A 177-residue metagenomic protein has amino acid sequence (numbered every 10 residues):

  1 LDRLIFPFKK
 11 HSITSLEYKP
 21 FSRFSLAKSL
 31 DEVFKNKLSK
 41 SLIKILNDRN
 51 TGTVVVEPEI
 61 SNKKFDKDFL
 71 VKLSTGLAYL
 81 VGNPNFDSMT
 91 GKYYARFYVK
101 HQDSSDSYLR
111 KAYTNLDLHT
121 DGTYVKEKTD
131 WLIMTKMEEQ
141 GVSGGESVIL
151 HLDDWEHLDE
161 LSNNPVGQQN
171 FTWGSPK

Functional and structural regions predicted by a protein language model:
L1-F34, R49-N50, F97-K177: Active-site environment of non-heme Fe oxygenases that use a 2-His-1-carboxylate facial triad
L1-T90: N-terminal non-catalytic cap/leader segment that marks the start of a structured domain
Y93-Y94: Transmembrane-helix bundle segments that line or gate the permeation/cavity pathway in multi-pass membrane proteins
